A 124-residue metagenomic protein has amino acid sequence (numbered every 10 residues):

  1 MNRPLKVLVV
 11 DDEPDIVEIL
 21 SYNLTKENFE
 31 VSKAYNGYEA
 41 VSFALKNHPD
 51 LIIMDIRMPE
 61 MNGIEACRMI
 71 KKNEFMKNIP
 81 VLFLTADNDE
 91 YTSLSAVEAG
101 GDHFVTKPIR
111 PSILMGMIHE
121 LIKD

Functional and structural regions predicted by a protein language model:
M1-K6, S112-D124: Non-catalytic signal-transmission and effector/linker regions of two-component phosphorelay proteins
E18-K26: Charged docking surfaces used in two-component/phosphorelay signaling
S21, E65, N88-T106, I113-G116: Alpha4 helix (beta4-alpha4-beta5 surface) of REC/receiver domains from two-component response regulators
N28-Y35, F43: Short hydrophobic/Thr-rich beta-strand motif most characteristic of the beta2 strand and flanking loop of CheY-like
Y35-E39, N62-R68: Acidic catalytic/metal-coordinating carboxylates
N47-I53: Active-site beta3 strand of CheY-like receiver
M58: Receiver (REC) domain active-site loop signature in two-component systems and cognate sites in sensor histidine kinases
